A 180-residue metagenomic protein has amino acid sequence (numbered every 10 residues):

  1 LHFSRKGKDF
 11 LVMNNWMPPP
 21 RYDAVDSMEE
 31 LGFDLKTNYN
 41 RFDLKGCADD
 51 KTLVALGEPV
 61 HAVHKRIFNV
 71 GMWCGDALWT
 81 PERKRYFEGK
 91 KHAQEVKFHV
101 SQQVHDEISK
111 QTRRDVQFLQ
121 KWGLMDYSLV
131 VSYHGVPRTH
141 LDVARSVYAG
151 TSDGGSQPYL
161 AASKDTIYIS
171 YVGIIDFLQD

Functional and structural regions predicted by a protein language model:
L1-D180: Polybasic, positively charged surfaces/segments
